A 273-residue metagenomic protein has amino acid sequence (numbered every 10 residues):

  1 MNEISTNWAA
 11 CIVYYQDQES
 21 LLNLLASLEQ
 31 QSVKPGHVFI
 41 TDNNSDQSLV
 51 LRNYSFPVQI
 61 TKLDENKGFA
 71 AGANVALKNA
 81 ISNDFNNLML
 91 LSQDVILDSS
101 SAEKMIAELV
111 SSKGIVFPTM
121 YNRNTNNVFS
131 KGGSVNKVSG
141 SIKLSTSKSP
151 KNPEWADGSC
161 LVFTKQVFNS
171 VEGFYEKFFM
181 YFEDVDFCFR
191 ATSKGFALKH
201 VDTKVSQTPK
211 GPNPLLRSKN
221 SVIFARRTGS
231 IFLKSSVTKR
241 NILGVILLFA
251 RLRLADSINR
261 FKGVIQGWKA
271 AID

Functional and structural regions predicted by a protein language model:
M1-S27: N-proximal low-complexity "stem/linker" segments adjacent to membrane-targeting elements
L21, N213-V222, R226-D273: Non-catalytic, C-terminal membrane-associated alpha-helical segments of glycosyltransferases
A26-P35: Short, acidic, metal-binding catalytic loop of nucleotide-sugar glycosyltransferases
I40-V50, V95: A conserved acidic beta->alpha catalytic loop
K62, A71-N74, I96-V171: Acidic/His-rich active-site region of diverse nucleotide-sugar glycosyltransferases
L63-N83: Glycine-rich, basic loop-to-helix element that forms the pyrophosphate-binding segment of sugar-nucleotide handling
F85-I96: Short beta-strand-to-loop acidic/aromatic patch adjacent to the donor-nucleotide binding site
E154-F163, V167-G173, K177-T203: A short, conserved alpha-helix in the catalytic core of glycosyltransferases
